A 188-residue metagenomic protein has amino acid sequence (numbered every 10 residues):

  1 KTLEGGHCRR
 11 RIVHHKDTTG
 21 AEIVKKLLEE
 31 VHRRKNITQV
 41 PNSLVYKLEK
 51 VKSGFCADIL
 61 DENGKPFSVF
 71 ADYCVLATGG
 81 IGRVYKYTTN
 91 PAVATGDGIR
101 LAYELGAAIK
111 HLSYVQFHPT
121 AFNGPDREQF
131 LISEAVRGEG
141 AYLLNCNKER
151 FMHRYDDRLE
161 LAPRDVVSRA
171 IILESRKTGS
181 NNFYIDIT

Functional and structural regions predicted by a protein language model:
K1-K65, F70-Y73, A77, A121-G124 (+1 more regions): Conserved redox-cofactor binding core of oxidoreductases
V13-H14, T88-V93, D157: Short glycine-enriched, charge-decorated loop/helix-capping segments at active-site entrances that position
D17-A21, K25, A92, G96 (+4 more regions): Electropositive phosphate-/nucleotide-binding environments in soluble metabolic enzymes
E22-I23, F67-V69, V84-K86, F151-R154: Short helix/loop capping segments that flank catalytic or ligand/cofactor-binding pockets
K47, I81-R83, Q116: Glycine-rich nucleotide phosphate-binding loop and flanking beta-alpha elements of Rossmann-like dinucleotide-binding
C74, A94-L101: Extended, hydrophobic alpha-helical segments in both membrane/secreted and soluble proteins
L76-N90: Flavin (primarily FAD) binding-site architecture
L101, A107-T188: An anion/pyrophosphate-binding glycine-rich loop and adjacent beta-alpha core in soluble alpha-beta enzymes
